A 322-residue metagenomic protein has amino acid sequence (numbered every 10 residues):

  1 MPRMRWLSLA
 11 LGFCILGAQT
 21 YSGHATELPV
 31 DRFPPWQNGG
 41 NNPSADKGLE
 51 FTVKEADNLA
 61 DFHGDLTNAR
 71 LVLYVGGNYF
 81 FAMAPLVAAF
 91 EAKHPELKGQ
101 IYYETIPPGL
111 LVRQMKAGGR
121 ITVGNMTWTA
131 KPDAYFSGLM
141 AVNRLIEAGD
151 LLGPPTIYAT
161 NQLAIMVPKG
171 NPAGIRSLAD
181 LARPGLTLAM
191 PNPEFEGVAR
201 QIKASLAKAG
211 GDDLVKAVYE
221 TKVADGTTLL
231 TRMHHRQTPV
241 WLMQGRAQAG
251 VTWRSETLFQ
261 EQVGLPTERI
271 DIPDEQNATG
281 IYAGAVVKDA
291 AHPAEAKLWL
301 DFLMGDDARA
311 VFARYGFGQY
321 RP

Functional and structural regions predicted by a protein language model:
M1-L9: Bacterial N-terminal signal peptides that target proteins for export
S8-A18: Bacterial N-terminal signal peptides
Y21-E104, G109-K116, N125-K131, L139-M140 (+3 more regions): Exported/periplasmic ABC-transporter solute-binding proteins
G119-I121: Helical hinge/lid and interdomain linker segments adjacent to catalytic or ligand-binding clefts that mediate domain
L152-G153: A short alpha->loop->secondary-structure connector
